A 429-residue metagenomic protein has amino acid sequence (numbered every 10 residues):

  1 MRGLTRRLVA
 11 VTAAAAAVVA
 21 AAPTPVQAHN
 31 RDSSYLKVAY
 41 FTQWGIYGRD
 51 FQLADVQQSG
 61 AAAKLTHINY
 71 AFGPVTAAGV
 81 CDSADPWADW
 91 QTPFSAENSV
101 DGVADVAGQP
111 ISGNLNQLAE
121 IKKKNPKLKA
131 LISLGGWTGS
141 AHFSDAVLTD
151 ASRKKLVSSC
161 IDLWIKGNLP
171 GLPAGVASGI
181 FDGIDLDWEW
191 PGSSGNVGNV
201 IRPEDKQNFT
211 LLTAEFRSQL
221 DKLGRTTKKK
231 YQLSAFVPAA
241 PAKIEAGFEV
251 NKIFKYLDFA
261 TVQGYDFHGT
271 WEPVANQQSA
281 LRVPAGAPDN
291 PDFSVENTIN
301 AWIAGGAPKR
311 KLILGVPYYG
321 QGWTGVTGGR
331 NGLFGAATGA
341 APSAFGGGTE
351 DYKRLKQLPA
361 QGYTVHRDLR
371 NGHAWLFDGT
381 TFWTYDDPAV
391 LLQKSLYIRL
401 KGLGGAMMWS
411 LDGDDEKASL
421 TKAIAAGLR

Functional and structural regions predicted by a protein language model:
M1-A28: Secretory targeting and sorting signals
H29-P170: Glycan-recognition patch characteristic of GH18 chitinases/ENGases and related GlcNAc/peptidoglycan-binding proteins
R31-D32, K37, L115-L131, G135 (+5 more regions): Surface-exposed amphipathic alpha-helices with a cationic face
G45-I46, K356-R429: Extracellular low-complexity, Gly/Ser/Thr-rich intrinsically disordered linkers and protease-sensitive activation/hinge
I68, I132, L186, F216 (+4 more regions): Conserved, mostly hydrophobic/aromatic
V80-V106, P191-E350: Substrate-binding surface in catalytic domains of secreted glycosidases
A130-G139, V147, G175, I180-S193: Mobile, glycine-rich extracellular loop/lid and propeptide segments that shape or gate substrate/ligand access
T149-I184, L212-L220, E245-F259: An active-site-proximal structural segment forming one wall of the substrate-binding cleft that immediately precedes
